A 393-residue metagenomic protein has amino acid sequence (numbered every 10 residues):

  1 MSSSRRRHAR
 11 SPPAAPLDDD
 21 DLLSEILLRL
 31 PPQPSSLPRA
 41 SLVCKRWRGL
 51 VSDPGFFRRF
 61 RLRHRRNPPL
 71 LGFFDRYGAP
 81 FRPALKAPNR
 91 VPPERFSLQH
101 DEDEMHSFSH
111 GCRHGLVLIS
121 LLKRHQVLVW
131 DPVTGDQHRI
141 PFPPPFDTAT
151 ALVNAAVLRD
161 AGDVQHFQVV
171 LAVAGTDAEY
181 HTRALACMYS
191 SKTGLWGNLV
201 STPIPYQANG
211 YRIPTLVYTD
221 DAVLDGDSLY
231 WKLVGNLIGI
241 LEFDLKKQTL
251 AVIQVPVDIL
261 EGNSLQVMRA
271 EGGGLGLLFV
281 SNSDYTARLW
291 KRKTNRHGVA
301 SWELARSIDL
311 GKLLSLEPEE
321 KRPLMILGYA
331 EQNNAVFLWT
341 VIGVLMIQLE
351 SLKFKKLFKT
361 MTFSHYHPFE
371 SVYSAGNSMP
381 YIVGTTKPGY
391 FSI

Functional and structural regions predicted by a protein language model:
M1-I393: N-terminal entry/capping and adjacent linker segments that precede and initiate structured domains
